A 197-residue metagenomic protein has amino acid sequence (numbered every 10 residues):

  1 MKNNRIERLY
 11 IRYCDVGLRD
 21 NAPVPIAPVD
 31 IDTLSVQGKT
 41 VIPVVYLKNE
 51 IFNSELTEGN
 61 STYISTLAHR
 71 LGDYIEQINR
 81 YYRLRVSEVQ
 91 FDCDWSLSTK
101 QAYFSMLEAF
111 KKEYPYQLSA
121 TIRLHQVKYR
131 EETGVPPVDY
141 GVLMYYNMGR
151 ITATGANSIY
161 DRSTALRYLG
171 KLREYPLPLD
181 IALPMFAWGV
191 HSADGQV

Functional and structural regions predicted by a protein language model:
M1-P28, V142, N147, A156-N157: N-terminal substrate-binding region of glycoside hydrolase catalytic domains
K2-R5, S35-Q37, V135-P136, R173-Y175: Flexible, charged surface loops at secondary-structure boundaries
I6-I11, T40-P43, V89, Y140-G141 (+1 more regions): Hydrophobic beta-strand segments of well-ordered beta-sheets in folded domains
R12-C14, P43-E50, L143-N147, L183-M185: Short loop/turn segments at strand-loop or loop-helix junctions that form parts of catalytic or ligand-binding pockets
V16-Y140: Chitinase-like catalytic core of GlcNAc-active glycosidases
E108-G195: Substrate-binding surface in catalytic domains of secreted glycosidases
